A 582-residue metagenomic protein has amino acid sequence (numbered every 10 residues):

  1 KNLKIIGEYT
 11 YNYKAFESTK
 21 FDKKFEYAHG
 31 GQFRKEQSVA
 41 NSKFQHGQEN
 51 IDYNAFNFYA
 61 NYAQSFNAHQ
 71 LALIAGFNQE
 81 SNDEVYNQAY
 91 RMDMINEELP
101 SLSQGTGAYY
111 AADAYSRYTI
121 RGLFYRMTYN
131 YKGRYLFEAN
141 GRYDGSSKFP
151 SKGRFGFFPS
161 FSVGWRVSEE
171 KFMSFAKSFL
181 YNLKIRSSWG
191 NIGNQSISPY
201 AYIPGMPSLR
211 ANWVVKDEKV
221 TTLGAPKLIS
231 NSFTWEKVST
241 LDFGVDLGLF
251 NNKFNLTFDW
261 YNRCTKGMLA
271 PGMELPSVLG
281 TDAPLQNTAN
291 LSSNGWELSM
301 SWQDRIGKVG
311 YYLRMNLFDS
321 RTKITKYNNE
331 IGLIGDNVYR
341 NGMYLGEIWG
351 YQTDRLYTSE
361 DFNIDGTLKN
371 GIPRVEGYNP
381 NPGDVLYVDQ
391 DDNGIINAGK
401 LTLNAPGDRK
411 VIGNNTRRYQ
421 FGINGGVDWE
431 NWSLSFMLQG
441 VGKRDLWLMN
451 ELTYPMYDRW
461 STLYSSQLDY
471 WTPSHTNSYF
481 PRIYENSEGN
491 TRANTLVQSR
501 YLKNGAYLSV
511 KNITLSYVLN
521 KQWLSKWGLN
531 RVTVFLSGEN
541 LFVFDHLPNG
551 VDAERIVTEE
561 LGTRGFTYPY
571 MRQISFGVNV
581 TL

Functional and structural regions predicted by a protein language model:
K1-D22, F33-Q352, A493, V497-L582: Extracellular/periplasmic, surface-exposed regions of secreted and cell-surface proteins
I6-E8, F25, S435-M437: A structural signal for short, well-ordered beta-strand segments and their strand-loop junctions that often border
E17, I74, V85, E360 (+4 more regions): Short helix/loop capping segments that flank catalytic or ligand/cofactor-binding pockets
S146, P380, V441-T533, G538: Extracytoplasmic gating/loop element in the C-terminal half of outer-membrane beta-barrel translocons and assembly
R305-N415, P455-M456, T462, T472 (+1 more regions): Conserved small-residue
S359, I423, V580: Aromatic-residue-lined binding/catalytic grooves and analogous aromatic/hydrophobic interfacial grooves in multimeric
N414-M449: Glycine-rich, aromatic-lined ligand/substrate-binding cores of catalytic and carbohydrate-binding domains
